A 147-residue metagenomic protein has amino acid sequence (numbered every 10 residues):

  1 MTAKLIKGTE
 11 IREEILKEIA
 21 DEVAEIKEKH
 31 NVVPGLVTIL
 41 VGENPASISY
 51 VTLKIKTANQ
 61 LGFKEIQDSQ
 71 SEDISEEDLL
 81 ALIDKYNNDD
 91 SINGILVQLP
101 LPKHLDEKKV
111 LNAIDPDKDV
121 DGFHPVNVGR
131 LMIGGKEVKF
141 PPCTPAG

Functional and structural regions predicted by a protein language model:
M1-H30: Positively charged, low-complexity intrinsically disordered leader regions
I15, N44-T52: A structural motif shared across PLP-dependent enzymes of the aminotransferase-like
V33-G42: Short beta-strand segments enriched in small/hydrophobic residues
L36, A58-E72: Short beta-strand elements in bilobed, periplasmic/extracellular small-molecule ligand-binding domains
S49-L61: Short, solvent-exposed amphipathic alpha-helices that sit in or adjacent to ligand/effector-binding or catalytic
D78-D90: Short, well-structured alpha-helical segments in soluble
V97-G147: Anion-binding alpha/beta catalytic cores of soluble intermediary-metabolism enzymes, centered on
